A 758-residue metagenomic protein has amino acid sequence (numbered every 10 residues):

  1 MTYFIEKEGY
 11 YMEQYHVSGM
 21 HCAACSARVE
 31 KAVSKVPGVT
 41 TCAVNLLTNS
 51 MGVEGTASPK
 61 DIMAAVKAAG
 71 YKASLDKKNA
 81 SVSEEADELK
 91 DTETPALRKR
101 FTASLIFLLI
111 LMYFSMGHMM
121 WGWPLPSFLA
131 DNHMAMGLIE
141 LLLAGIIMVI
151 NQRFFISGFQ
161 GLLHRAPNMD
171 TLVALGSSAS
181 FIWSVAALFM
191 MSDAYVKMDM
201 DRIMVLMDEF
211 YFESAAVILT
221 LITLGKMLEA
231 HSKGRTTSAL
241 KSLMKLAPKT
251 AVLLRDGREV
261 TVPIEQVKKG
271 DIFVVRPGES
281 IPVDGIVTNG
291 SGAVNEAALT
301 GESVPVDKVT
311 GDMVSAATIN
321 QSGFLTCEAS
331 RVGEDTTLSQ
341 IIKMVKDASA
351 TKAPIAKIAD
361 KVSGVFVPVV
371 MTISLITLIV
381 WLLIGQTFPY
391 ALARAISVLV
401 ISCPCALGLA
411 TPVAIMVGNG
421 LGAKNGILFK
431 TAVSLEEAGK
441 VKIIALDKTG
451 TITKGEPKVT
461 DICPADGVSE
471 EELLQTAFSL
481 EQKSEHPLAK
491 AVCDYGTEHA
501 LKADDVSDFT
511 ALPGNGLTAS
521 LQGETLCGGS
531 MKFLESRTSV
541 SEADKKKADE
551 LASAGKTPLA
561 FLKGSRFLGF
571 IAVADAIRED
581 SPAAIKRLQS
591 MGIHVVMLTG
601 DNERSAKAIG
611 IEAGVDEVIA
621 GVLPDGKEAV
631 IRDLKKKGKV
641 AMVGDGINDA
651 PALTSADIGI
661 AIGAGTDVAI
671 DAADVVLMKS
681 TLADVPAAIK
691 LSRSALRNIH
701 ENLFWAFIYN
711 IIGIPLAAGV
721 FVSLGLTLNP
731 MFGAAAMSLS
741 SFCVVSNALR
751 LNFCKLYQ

Functional and structural regions predicted by a protein language model:
M1-G137, Q160, K233, R258-T261 (+3 more regions): Flexible metal-binding regulatory segments at protein termini and peripheral loops
A27, T351, V441, L521-G523 (+2 more regions): Conserved ATP-binding TGD loop and adjacent catalytic N/P-domain core of P-type ATPases
V36-K60, E209-F210, K241-D335, A432-A477 (+1 more regions): Conserved cytosolic catalytic loops of P-type ATPases
A96-T250, K361, P730: Transmembrane helix-loop-helix hairpins at the membrane interface
K99, T318, G439-E485, N515-V596 (+2 more regions): ATP-driven catalytic headpiece of P-type ATPases
M120-M134, L163, P167, I182 (+8 more regions): Membrane-embedded alpha-helical bundles of multi-pass transporters
M191, Y195, M200-D201, A216-P277 (+6 more regions): Juxtamembrane coupling segments of multi-pass membrane pumps/enzymes
L299, I358, A393, A406-L480 (+4 more regions): Conserved catalytic phosphorylation-site environment of P-type ATPases
